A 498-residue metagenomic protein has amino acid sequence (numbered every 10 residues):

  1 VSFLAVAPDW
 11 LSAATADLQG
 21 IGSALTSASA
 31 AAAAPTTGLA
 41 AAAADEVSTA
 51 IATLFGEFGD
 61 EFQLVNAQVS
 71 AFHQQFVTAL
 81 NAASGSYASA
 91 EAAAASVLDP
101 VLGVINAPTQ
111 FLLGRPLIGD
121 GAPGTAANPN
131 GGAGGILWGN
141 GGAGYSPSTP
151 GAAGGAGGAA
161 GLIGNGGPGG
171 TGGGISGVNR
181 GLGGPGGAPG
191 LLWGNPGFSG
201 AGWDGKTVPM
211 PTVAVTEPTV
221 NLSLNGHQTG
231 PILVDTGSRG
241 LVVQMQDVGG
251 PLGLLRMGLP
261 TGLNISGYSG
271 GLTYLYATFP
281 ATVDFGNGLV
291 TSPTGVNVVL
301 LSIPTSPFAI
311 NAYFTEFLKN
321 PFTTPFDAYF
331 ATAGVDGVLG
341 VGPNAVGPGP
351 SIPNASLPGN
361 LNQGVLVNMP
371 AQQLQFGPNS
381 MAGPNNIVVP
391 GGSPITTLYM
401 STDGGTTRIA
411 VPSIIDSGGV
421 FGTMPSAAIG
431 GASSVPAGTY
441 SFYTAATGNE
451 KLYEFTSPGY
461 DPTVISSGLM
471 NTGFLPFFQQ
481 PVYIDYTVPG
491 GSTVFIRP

Functional and structural regions predicted by a protein language model:
V1-I232, T236, L241-S269, A281-T332 (+6 more regions): A glycine-centric feature that highlights glycine-enriched low-complexity/repetitive segments and conserved glycine
P196, G200-A214, T291-A410, S492-V494: Aspartyl protease catalytic domain
V220, A281, V365, T396-L398 (+1 more regions): Residue-level detector of beta-strand structural context in well-folded domains
N221-G262, V338-G342, G392-Y443, G473: Aspartyl protease active-site motif detector
L275: Aromatic- and Gly/Pro-rich donor/ligand-binding loops that form nucleotide- or phosphate-bearing donor binding pockets
T278: Oxyanion-binding/catalytic loops of NTP- or PPi-dependent enzymes
G286-N287, P370, D485-G490: Short acidic-glycine loop/turn motifs at beta-strand connectors
V346, Y453, L475, Y483 (+1 more regions): Intrinsically disordered, low-complexity regulatory regions in eukaryotic proteins
